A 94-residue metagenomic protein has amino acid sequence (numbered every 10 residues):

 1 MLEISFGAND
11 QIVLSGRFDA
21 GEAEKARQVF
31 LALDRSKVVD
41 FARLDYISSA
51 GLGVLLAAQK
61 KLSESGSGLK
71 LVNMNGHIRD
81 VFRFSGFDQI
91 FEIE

Functional and structural regions predicted by a protein language model:
M1-V13: Short beta-strand/loop segment at the start of cytosolic alpha/beta domains
A20-I90: Amphipathic alpha-helical interaction surfaces in cytosolic regulatory modules
E92-E94: Short acidic-hydrophobic, aromatic-tinged amphipathic segments that line or gate anion-handling sites
